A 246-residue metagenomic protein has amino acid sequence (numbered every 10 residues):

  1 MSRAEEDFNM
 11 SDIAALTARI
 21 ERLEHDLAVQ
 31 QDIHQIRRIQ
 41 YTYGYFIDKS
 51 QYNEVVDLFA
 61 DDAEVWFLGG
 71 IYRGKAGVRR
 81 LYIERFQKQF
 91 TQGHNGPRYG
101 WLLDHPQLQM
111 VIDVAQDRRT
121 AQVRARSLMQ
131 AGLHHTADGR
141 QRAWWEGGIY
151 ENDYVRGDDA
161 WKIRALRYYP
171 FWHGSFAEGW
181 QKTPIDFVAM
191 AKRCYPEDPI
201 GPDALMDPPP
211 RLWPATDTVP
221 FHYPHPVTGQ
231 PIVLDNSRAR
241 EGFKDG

Functional and structural regions predicted by a protein language model:
S2-I33, D159-G246: Terminal "cap-and-tail" regions of soluble proteins that handle hydrophobic small molecules
L27-Q31, G70, G100, D138 (+2 more regions): Conserved aromatic-histidine-acidic binding/catalytic patches
D32-D48: Short, aromatic-enriched amphipathic alpha-helices that serve as compact interaction elements
Q35-R38, D104, W144-G147: Short, glycine/acidic-rich beta->alpha junctions
G44-Q51, D57-L58, I149-F171: K/E-rich alpha-helical interaction surfaces of small helical-bundle regulatory domains
Y52-M129: A solvent-exposed, acidic/Ser-Thr-rich amphipathic alpha-helical stretch
A121-D158, W172-V188: Exposed beta-sheet edge and beta->alpha loop/turn motif
